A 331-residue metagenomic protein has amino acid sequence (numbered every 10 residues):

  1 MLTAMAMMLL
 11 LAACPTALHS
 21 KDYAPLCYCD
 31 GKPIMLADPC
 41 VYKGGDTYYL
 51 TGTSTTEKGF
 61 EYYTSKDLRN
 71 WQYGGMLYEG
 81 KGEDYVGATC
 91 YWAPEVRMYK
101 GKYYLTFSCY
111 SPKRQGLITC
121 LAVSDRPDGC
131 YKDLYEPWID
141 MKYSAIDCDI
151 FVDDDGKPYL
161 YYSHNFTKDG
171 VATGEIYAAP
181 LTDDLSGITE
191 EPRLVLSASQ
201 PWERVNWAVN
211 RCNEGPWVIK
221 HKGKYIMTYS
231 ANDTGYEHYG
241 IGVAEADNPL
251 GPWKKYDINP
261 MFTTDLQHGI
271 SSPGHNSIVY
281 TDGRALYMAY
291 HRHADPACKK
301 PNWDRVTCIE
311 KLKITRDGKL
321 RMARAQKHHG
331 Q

Functional and structural regions predicted by a protein language model:
T3-A13: Bacterial N-terminal signal peptides
C14-Q331: Carbohydrate-active catalytic/glycan-binding domains of CAZyme proteins, especially the secreted or lumenal ectodomains
